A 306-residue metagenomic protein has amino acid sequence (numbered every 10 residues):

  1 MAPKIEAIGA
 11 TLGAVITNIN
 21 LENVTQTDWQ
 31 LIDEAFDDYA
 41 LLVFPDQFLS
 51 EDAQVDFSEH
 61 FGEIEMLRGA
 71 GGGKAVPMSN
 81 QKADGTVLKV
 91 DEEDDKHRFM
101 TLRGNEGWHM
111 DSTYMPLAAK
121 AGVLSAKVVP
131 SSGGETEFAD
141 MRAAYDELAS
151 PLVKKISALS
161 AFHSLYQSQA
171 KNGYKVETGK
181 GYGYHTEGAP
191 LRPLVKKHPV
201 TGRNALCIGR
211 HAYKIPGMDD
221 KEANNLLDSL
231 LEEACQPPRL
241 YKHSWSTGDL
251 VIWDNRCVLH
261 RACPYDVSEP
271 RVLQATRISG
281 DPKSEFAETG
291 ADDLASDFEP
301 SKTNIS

Functional and structural regions predicted by a protein language model:
P3-I252, R256-S306: Fe(II)/2-oxoglutarate oxygenase catalytic core
